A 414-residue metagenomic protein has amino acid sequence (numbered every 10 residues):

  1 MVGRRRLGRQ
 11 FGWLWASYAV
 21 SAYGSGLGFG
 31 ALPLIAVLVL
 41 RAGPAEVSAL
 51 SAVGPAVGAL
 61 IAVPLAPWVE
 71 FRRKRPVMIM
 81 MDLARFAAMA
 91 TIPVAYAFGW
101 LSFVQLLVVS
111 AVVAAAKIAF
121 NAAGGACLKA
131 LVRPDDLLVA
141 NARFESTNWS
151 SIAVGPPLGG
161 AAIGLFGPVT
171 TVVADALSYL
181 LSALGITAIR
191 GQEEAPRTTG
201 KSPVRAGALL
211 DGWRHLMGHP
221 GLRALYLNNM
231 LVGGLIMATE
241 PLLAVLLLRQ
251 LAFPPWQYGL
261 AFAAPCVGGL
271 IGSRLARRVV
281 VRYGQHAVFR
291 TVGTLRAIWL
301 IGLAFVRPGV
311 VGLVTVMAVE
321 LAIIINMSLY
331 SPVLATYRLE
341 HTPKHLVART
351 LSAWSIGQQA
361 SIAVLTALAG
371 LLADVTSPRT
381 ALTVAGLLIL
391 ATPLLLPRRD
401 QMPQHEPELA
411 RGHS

Functional and structural regions predicted by a protein language model:
M1-S414: Alpha-helical transmembrane-bundle signature of multi-pass membrane transport and export proteins
